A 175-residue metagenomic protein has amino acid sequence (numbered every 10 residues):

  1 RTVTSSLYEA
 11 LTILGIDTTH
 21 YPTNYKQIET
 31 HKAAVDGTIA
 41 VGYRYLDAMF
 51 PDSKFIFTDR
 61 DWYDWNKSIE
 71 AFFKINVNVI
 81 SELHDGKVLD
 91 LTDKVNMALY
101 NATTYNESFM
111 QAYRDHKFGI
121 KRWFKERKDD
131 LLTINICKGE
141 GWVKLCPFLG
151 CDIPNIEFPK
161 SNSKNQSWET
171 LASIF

Functional and structural regions predicted by a protein language model:
R1-F72, E126, C146: PAPS-dependent sulfotransferase catalytic domain
T23, W62, R122-F175: The conserved 3'-phosphoadenosine-5'-phosphosulfate
H31, T104-Y105, D130-L131: Residue-level detector of alpha-helix boundaries and kinks
V35-D36, F109, Y113, I134-K138: Aromatic-acidic/polar surface patches that form glycan- and anion
Y43-Q111, E140-C151: PAPS-dependent sulfotransferase catalytic domain
A112-R122: A short, acidic, amphipathic alpha-helical segment used as a generic capping/interface helix at domain edges
